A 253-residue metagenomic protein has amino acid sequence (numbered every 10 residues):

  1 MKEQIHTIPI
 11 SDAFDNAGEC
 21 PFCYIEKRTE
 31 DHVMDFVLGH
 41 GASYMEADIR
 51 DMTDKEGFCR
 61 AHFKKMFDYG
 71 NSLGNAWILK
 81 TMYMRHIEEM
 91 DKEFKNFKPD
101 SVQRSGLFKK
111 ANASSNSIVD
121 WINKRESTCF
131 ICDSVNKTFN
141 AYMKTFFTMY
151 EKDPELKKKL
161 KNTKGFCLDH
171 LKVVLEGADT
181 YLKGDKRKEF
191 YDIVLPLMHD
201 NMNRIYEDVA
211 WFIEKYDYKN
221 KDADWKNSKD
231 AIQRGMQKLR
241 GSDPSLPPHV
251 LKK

Functional and structural regions predicted by a protein language model:
M1-K253: Intrinsically disordered, low-complexity regulatory regions of eukaryotic proteins
